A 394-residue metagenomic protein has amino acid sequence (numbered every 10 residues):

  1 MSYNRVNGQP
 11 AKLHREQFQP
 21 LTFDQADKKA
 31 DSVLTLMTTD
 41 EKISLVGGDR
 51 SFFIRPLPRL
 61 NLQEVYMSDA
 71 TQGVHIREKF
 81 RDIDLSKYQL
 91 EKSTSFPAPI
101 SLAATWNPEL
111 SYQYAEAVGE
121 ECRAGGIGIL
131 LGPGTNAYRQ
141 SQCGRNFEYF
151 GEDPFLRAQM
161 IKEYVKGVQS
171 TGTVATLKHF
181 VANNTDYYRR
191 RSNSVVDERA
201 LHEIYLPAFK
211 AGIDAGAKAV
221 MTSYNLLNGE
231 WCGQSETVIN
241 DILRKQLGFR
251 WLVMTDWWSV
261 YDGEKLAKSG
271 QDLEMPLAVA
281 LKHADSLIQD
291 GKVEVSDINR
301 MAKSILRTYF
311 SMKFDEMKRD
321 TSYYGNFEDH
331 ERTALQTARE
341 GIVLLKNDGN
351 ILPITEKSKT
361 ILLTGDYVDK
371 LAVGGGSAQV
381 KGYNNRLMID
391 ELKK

Functional and structural regions predicted by a protein language model:
S2-K394: Glycoside hydrolase catalytic-domain context in secreted enzymes
